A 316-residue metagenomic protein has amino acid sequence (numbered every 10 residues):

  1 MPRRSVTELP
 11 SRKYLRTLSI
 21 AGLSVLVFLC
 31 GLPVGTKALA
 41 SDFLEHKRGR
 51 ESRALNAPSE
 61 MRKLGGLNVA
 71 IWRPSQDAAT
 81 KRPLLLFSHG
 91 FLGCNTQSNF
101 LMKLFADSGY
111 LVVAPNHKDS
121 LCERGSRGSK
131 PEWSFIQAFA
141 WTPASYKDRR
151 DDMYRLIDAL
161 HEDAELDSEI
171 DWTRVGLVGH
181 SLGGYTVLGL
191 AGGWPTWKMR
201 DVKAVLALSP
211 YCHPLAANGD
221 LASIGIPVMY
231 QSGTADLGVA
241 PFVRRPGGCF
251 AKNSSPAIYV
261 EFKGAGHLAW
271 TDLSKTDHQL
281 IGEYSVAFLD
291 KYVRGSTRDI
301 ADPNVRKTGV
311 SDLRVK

Functional and structural regions predicted by a protein language model:
M1-K13: N-terminal secretory signal peptides that target proteins for export/translocation
A21-G31: Bacterial N-terminal signal peptides
A38-R73, D77, V202, T308: A domain-start/cap signature at the N-terminus of enzymes
R62-I170: Serine-hydrolase catalytic machinery in alpha/beta-hydrolase-like enzymes
N116-S120, Y211, A265: Short beta-to-alpha linker loops that shape the active-site pocket of alpha/beta-hydrolase fold enzymes
D158-D220: Primarily recognizes the serine-hydrolase "nucleophile elbow" in alpha/beta-hydrolase and SGNH/GDSL folds
M199-G264: The feature captures the conserved acid-bearing segment of alpha/beta-hydrolase catalytic domains
G264, L273-K316: Alpha/beta-hydrolase-fold serine-hydrolase catalytic core, especially in secreted/extracellular enzymes
